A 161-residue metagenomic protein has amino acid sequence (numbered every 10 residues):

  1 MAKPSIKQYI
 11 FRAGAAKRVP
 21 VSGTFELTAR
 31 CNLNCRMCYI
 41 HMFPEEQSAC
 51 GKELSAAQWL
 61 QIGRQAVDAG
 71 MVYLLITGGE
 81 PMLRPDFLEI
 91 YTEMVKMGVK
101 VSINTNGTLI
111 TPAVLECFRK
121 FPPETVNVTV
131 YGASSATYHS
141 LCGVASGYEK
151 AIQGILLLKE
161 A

Functional and structural regions predicted by a protein language model:
A2-T125: Conserved alpha-helical substructure of the radical SAM core
A49-K52, H139-G143: Short, solvent-exposed loop/turn segments at secondary-structure boundaries
Q58, T137, S146-K150: An acidic, carboxylate-rich microenvironment
A113, T137-Y138: Short, charged, surface-exposed secondary-structure boundary motifs
V128-V130: Conserved phosphate-donor/acceptor-positioning beta-strand/loop module used by diverse small-molecule
G132-S135: A glycine-centered beta->alpha junction motif in the catalytic cores of kinase/phosphotransferase enzymes
C142-E160: Glycine-rich S-adenosyl-L-methionine
